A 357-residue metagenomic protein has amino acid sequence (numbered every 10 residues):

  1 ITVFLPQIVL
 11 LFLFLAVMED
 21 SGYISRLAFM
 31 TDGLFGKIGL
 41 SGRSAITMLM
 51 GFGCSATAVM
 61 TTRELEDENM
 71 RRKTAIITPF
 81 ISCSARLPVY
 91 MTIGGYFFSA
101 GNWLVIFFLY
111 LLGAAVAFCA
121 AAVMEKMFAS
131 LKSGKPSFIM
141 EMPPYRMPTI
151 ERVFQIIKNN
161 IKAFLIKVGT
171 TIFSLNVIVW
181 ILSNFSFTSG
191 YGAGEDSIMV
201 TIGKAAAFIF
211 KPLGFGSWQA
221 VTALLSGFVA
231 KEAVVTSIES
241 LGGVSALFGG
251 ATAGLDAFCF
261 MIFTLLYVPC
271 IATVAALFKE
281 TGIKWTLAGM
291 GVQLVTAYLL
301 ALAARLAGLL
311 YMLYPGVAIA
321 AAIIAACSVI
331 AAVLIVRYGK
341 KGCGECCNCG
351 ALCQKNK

Functional and structural regions predicted by a protein language model:
L11-A16, G94-Y96, Y110-E125, I172-N184 (+3 more regions): Hydrophobic core segments of alpha-helical transmembrane domains in multi-pass membrane transport and ion-translocation
M18-K37, T61-I77, E125-M142, A275-A288 (+1 more regions): Juxtamembrane helix-loop transition segments at the membrane interface in multi-pass membrane proteins
S25-S55, L131-I156, T201: Juxtamembrane inter-helical linkers in multi-pass membrane proteins
I38, V59-K73, V177-L294: Extended, low-charge hydrophobic alpha-helical regions
A56-P136, E239: Conserved phosphate-handling catalytic cores of large alpha/beta enzymes
S84-F107, A272-T281, A301-P315: Transmembrane helix-loop junctions at the membrane interface of multipass transporters and ion channels
L104, S130-G134, Y145-G190, A207: Long hydrophobic segments that form regular secondary structure
G339-K357: Cysteine-cluster motifs in flexible loop/terminal segments that predominantly coordinate metals
